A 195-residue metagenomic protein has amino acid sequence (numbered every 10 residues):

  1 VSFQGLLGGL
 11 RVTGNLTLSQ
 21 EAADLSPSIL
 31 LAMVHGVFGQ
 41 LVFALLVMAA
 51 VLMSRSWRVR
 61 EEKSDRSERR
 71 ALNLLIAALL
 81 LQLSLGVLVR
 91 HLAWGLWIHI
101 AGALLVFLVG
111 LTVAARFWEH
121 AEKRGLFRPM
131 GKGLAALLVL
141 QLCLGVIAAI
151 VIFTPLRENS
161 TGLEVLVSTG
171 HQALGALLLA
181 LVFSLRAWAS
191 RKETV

Functional and structural regions predicted by a protein language model:
V1-V195: Polytopic transmembrane helical bundles with strong interfacial aromatic enrichment
